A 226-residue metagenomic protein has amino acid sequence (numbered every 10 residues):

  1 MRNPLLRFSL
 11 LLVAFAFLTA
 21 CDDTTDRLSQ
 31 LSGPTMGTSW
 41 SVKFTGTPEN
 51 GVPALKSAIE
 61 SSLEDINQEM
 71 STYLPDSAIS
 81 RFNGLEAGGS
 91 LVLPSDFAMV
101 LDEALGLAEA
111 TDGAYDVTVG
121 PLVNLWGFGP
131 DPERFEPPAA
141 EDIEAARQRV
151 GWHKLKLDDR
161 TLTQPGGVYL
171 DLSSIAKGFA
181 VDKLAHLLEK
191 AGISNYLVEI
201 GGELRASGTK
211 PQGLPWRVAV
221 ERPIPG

Functional and structural regions predicted by a protein language model:
R2-L11, F15-G226: Mature catalytic core of soluble alpha/beta enzymes
